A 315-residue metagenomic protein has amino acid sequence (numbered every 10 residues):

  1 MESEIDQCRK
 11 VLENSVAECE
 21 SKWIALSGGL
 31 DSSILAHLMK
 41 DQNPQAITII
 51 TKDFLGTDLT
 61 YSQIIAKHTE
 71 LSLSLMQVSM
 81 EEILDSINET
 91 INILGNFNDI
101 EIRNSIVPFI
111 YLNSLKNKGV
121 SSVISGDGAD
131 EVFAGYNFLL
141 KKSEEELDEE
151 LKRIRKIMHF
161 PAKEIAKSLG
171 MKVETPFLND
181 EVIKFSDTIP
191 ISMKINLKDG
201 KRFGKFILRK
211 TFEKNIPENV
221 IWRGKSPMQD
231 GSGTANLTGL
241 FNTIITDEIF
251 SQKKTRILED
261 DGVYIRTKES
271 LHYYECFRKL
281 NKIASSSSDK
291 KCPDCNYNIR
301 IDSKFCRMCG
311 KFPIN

Functional and structural regions predicted by a protein language model:
M1-K22, N113-S114, S168, S288-D289 (+2 more regions): RNA-binding accessory domains that recognize and position tRNA/RNA substrates
V11, S15, S21-T69: ATP-dependent adenylation/pyrophosphate-handling site
C19, G119-V120: Short, high-confidence coil segments that cap the C-terminus of an alpha-helix and link into the following beta-strand
L35-A36, D58, D85, E101 (+1 more regions): Short glycine-/acidic-enriched loop or helix-start segments at secondary-structure transitions that form or flank
L59, Q63-L94, S122-D127, V132 (+1 more regions): A conserved beta-strand->alpha-helix junction
N113-K118, G126: Active-site nucleotide-sugar/metal-binding loop of Leloir-type enzymes
V123, G128-E144, K156-D260, S285-S288 (+1 more regions): Mid-to-C-terminal catalytic subdomains of enzymes that bind/position adenosyl phosphate moieties or nucleic-acid
E269-C295: Short Cys/His-rich Zn2+-coordinating modules
